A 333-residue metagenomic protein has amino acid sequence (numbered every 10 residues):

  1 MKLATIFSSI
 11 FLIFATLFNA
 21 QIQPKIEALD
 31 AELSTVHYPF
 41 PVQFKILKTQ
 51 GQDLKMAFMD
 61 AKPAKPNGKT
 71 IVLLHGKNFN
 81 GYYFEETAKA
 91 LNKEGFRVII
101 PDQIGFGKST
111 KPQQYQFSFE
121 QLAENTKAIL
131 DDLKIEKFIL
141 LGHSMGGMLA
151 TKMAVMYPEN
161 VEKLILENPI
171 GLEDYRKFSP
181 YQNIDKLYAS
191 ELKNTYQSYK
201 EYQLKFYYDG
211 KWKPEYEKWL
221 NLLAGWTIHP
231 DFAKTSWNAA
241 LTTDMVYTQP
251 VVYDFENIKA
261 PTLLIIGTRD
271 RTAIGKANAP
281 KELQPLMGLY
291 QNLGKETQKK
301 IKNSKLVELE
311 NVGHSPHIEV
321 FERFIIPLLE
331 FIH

Functional and structural regions predicted by a protein language model:
A20-L47, M56: An N-terminal hydrophobic leader/cap segment in hydrolases
I46-Q52, M59-K62, K93, Q103-L141 (+1 more regions): Active-site loop/oxyanion-hole signature of alpha/beta-hydrolase fold enzymes
Q50, L54, A61-K108: Conserved HGGG/HGGXW glycine-rich cap/lid loop of the alpha/beta-hydrolase fold
G142, G146, A150: Gly/Ala-rich beta-loop-alpha elbow adjacent to hydrolase catalytic centers
T151-V155, E162-N194: Flexible "cap/lid" loop of the alpha/beta hydrolase fold
T195-D254: Conserved alpha/beta-hydrolase catalytic His-Asp/Glu region
H229-K299: Conserved serine/cysteine hydrolase catalytic core
Q291-H333: Catalytic active-site module of serine/aspartate enzymes centered on a nucleophile-bearing elbow/loop
